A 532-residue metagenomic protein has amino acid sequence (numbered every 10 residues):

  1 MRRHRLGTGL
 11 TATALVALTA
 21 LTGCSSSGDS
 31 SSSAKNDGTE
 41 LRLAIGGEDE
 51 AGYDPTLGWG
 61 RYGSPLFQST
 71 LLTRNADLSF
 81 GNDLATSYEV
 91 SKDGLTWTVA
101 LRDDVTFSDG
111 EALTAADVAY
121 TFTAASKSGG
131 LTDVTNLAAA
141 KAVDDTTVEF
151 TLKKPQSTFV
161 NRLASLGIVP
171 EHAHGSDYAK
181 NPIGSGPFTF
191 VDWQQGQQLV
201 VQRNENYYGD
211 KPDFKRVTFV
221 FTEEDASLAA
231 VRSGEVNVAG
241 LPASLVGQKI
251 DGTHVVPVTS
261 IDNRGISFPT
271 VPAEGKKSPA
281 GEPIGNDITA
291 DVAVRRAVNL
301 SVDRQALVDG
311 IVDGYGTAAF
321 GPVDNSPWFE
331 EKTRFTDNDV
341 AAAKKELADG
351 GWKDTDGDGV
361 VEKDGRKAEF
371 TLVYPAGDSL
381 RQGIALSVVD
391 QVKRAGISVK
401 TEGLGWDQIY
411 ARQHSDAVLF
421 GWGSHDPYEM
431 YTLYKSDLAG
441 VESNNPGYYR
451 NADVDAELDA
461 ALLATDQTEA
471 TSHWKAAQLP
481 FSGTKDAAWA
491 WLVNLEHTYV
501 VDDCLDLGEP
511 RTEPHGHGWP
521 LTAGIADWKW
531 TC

Functional and structural regions predicted by a protein language model:
L15, N36, Q194, N299-E331 (+4 more regions): Detector for C-terminal structural segments
A44-K92, I183: N-terminal lobe/hinge region of extracytoplasmic solute-binding protein
T86-G129, V143, E149, D287-I288: Aromatic- and charge-enriched surface segment that lines or borders ligand/interaction sites
A100, G130-A173: Surface-exposed binding/hinge segments that line and control ligand-binding clefts or catalytic entry sites
T114-T121, D145-T147, T151, G186-P187 (+5 more regions): Alpha-helical secondary-structure segments
R162-P212, R216, V340-A341, A526: Gly/Pro-rich hinge or "lid" segments in bacterial periplasmic/extracellular proteins
E205-K249, S398-K400: Ligand-site clamp/hinge motif
K353-H425: Ligand/substrate-recognition segments at binding pockets and active sites
